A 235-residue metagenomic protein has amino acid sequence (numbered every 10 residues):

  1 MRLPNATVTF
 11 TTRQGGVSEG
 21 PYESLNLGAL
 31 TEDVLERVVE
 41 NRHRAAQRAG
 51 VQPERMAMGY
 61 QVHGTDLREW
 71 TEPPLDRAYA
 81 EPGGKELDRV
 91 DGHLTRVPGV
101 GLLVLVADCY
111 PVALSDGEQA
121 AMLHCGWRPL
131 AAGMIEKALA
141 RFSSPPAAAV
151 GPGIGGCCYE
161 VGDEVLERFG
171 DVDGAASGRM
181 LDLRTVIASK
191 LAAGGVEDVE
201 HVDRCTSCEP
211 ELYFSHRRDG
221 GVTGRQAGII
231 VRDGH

Functional and structural regions predicted by a protein language model:
M1-H235: Active-site microenvironment for binding and transforming phosphate-containing groups
